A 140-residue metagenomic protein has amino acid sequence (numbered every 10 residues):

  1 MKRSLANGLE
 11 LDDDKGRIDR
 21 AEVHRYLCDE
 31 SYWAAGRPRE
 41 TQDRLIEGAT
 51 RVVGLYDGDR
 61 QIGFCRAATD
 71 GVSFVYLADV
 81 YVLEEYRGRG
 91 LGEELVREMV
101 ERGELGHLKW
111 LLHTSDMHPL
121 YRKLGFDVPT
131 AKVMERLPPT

Functional and structural regions predicted by a protein language model:
M1-R39: Short amphipathic alpha-helix that is part of the acyltransferase structural core
Q42-V52, Y56-V80: A conserved beta-strand-loop-helix scaffold within acyl/acetyltransferase catalytic domains
L83: Residue-level recognition of the GNAT/N-acetyltransferase active site
Y86-L95: Conserved acetyl-CoA pyrophosphate-binding loop and the N-cap/start of the following alpha-helix in GNAT-like
E93, L105-T140: Conserved active-site alpha-helix within GNAT-family acetyltransferase domains
